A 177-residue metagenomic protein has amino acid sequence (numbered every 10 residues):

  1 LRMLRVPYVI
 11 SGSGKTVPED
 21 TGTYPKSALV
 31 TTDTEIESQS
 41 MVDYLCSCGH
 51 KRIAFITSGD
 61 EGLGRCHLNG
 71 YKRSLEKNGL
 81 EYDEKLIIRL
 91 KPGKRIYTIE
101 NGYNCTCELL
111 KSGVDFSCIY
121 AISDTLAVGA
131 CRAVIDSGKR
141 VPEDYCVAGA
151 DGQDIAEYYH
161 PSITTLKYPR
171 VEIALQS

Functional and structural regions predicted by a protein language model:
L1-E37, T125, D151-I163: Flexible loop/hinge segments that line or gate small-molecule binding clefts
L4, C66-G79, Y103, G129-S137: Alpha-helical structural signal in soluble globular domains
S11, F55-I56: Short hydrophobic segments within beta-strands
P25-F55, R65-C66, R73, I99-L109 (+2 more regions): Hydrophobic alpha-helical segments within soluble ligand-binding/sensing domains
K26, C107-S177: Flexible loop/turn connectors
K51-R52, Y82-L86, V141-D144: Short acidic capping loops at alpha-helix termini that bridge into adjacent secondary structure
K72-Y103: Short beta-strand elements in bilobed, periplasmic/extracellular small-molecule ligand-binding domains
